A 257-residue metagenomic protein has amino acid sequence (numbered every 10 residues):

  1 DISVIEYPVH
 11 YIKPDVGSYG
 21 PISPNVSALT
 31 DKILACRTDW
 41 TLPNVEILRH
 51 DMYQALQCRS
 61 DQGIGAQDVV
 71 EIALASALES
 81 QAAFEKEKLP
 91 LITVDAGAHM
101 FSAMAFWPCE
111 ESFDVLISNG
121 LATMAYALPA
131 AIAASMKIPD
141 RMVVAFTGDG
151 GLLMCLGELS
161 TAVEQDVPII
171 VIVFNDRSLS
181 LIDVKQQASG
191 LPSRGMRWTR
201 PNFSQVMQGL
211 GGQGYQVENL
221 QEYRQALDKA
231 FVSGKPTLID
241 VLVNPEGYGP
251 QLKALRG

Functional and structural regions predicted by a protein language model:
D1-T93, L220-Q221, A226-K229, S233-G257: Phosphate/pyrophosphate-binding active-site segments
V26-S27, S102-G257: Thiamine diphosphate
G97-A98: A glycine-rich phosphate-binding loop feature that marks nucleotide/adenosyl-phosphate handling sites
